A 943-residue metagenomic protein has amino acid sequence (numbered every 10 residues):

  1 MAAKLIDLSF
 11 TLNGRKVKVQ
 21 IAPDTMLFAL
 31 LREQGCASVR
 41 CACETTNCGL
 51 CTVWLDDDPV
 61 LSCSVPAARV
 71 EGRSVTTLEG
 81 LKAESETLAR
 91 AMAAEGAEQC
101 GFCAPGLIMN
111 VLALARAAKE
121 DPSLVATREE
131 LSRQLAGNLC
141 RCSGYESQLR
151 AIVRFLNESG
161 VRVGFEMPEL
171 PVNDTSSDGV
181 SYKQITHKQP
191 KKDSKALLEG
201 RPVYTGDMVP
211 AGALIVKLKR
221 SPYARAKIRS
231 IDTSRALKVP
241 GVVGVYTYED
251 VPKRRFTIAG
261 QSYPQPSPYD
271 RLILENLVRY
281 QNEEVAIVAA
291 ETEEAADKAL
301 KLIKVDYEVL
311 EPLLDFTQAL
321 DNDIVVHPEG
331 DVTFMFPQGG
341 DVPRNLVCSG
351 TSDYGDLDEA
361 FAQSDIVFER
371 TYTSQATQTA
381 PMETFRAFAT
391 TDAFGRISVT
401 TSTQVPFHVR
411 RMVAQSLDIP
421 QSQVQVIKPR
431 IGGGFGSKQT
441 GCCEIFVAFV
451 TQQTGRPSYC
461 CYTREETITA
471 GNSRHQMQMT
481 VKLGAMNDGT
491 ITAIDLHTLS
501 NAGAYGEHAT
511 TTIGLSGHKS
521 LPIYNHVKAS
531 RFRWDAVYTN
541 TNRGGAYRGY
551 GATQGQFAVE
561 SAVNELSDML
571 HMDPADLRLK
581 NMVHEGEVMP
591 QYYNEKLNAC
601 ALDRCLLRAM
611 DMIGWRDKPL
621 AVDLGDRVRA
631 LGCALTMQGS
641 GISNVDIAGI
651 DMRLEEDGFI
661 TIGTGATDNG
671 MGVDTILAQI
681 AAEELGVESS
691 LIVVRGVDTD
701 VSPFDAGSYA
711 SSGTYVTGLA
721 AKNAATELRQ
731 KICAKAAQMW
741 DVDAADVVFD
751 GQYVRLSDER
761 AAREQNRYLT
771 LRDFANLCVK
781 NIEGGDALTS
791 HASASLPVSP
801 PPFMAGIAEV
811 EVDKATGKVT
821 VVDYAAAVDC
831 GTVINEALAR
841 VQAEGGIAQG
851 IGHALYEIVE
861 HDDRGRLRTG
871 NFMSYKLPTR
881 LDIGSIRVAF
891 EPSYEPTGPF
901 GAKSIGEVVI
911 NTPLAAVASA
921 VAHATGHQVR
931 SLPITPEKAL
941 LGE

Functional and structural regions predicted by a protein language model:
M1-D174: Signature of N-terminal electron-transfer/Fe-S-associated modules in redox systems
A2-I6, R15, Q134-T205, R604-A609 (+9 more regions): Intrinsic disorder at enzyme termini
V53, A196, P202, R386-T391 (+9 more regions): Short beta-strand elements
G96, H187, D193-E199, Y263-P264 (+4 more regions): Glycine-rich loop/linker segments at domain edges
R150, Y248-E249, D418-Q423, Q452-S458 (+2 more regions): C-terminal catalytic domains of large/alpha subunits in multi-subunit enzymes
L156-G339, Q453: Flexible, low-hydrophobicity surface segments
E284, A290-T292, R456-G503, L719-V748 (+1 more regions): Phosphate/diphosphate-binding loops
V326-L417, M582-F659, Q679, A792 (+1 more regions): Helix-loop-helix junctions that connect adjacent transmembrane helices in secondary transporters/permeases, recognized
